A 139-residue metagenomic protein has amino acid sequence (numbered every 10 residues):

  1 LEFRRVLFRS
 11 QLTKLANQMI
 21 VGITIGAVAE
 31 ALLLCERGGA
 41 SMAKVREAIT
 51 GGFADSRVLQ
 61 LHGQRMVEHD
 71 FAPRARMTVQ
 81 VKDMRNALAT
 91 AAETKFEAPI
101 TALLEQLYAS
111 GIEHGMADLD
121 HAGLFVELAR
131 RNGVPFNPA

Functional and structural regions predicted by a protein language model:
L1-L7: Short, small-residue-biased leader/transition segments that mark boundaries at the very start of proteins
F8-G38, E47-L61, M77-K82: Active-site-proximal catalytic alpha-helix in oxidoreductases
Q11, D55-A122, V126, P138-A139: Interdomain hinge/lid region at the active-site interface of Rossmann-like NAD(P)-dependent oxidoreductases
E36-K44, K95, P99: Structural helix-adjacent loops and short alpha-helical linkers that scaffold large soluble proteins
G38, T94, H114, R131-N132: Residues at alpha-helix termini
S41-G51, A102-Q106: Beta-strand segments within the central parallel beta-sheet cores of soluble alpha/beta enzyme folds
E127-P135: Extracellular cysteine-rich, disulfide-bonded domains and loops characteristic of secreted proteins and the ectodomains
